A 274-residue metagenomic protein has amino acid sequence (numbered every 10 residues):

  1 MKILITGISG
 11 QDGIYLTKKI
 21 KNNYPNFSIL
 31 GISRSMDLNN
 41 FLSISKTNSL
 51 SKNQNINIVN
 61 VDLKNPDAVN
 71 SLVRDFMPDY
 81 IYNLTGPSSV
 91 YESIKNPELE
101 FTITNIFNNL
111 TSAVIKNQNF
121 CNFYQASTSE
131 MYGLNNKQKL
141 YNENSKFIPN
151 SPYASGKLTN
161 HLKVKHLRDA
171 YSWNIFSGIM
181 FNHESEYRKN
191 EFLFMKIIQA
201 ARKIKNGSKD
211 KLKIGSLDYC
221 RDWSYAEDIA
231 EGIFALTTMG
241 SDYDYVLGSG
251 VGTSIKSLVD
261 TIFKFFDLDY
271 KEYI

Functional and structural regions predicted by a protein language model:
M1-H183, T237, F265: N-terminal Rossmann-like NAD(P)+-binding domain of SDR-like oxidoreductases, especially those catalyzing
L4-G7, Q11, S151, R188-F192 (+2 more regions): Amphipathic alpha-helical recognition patches that constitute DNA-binding helices
S9, S185, L217-R221: Glycine-rich loop motifs involved in handling phospho/adenylate chemistry
Y15-K19, G31-S35, M195-K196, A200-I274: C-terminal substrate-binding subdomain of Rossmann-fold SDR/epimerase-dehydratase oxidoreductases
F41-S45, N135-Q138, R188-F192, A226 (+1 more regions): Short aromatic-enriched loop/helix-cap "lid" or pocket-rim segments at secondary-structure transitions that line
I103-F107, F194, V251: Amphipathic alpha-helical segments in well-structured domains
S145, P149-G156, E186, N190-F194 (+1 more regions): The catalytic Tyr-centered alpha-helix of NAD(P)H-dependent dehydrogenases
